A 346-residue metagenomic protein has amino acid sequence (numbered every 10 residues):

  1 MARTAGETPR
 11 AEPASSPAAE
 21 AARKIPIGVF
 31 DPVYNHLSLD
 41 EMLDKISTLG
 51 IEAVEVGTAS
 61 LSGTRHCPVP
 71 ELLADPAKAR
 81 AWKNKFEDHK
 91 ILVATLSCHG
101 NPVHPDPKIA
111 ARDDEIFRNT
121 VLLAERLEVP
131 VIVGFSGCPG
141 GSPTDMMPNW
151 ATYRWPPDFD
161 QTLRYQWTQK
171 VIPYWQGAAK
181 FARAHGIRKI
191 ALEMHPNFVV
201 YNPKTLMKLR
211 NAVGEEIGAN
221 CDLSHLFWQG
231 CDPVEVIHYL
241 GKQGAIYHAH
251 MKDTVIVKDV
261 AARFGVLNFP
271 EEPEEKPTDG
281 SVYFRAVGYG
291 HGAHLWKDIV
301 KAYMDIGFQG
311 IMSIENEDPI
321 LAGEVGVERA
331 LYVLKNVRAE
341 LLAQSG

Functional and structural regions predicted by a protein language model:
R3-G28, P32-N35: C-terminal segment of N-terminal export signals and the immediately downstream linker at the start of the mature
R3-G6, R10, E41, N84-D88 (+3 more regions): Active-site acidic/histidine proton-transfer and metal-coordination neighborhood in alpha/beta enzyme cores
V29, I46, V54, F86 (+9 more regions): Conserved, mostly hydrophobic/aromatic
F30-Y34, G57-L61, C98-N101, G137-P139 (+4 more regions): Active-site beta-loop-alpha junctions enriched in small/polar residues
N35-I46, A111-V121, Q229-Y239, W296-I299: Short, acidic/polar
M42-S62, E128-V131: Catalytic domains of carbohydrate-active enzymes, especially glycoside hydrolases
A53-V54, L96, W155-P157, Q161-A293 (+1 more regions): Acidic/histidine-rich catalytic cores of soluble enzymes
V56-A81, G137-P143: Glycine-rich, proline-tolerant flexible connector loops at the mouths of alpha/beta enzymes
